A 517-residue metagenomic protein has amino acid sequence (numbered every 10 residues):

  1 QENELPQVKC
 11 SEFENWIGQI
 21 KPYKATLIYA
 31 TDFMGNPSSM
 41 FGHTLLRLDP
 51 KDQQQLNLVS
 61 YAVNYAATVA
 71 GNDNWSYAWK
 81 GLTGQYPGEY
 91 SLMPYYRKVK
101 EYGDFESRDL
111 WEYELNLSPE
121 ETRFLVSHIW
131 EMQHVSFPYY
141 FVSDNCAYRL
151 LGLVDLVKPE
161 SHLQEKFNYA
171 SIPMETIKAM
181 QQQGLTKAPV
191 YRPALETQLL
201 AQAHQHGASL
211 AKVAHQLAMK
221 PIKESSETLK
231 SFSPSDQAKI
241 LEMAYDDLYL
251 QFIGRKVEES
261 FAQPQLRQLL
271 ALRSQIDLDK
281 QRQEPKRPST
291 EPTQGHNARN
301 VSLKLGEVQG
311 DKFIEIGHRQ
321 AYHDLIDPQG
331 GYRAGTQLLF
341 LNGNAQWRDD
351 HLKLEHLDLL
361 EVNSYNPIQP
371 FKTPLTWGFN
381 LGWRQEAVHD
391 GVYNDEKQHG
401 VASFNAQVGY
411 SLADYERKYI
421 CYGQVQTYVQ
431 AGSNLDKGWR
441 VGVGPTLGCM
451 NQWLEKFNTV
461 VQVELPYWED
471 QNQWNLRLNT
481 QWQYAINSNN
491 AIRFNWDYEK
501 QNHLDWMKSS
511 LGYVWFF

Functional and structural regions predicted by a protein language model:
Q1-W79, T228-N366, W383, Q407 (+1 more regions): N-terminal accessory segments that precede or flank the first globular/catalytic domain
Y95-S171, T427-G432, K456-N458, Q501: Active-site nucleophile-His-acid catalytic modules used for acyl/amide transfer and hydrolysis across diverse enzymes
R299-V301, I316, L339-L341, T373-L381 (+6 more regions): Transmembrane beta-strands of outer-membrane beta-barrel proteins
L305-E307, Q320-Y322, E361-N363, V408-D414 (+5 more regions): Residue-level signature of outer-membrane beta-barrel architecture
L305-I314, A345-E355, Q385-H399, A431-G442 (+3 more regions): Solvent-exposed loop/turn segments connecting transmembrane beta-strands in outer-membrane beta-barrel proteins
I316, L357-L359, F404-V408, P445-L447 (+2 more regions): Membrane-embedded beta-strands of outer-membrane beta-barrel proteins, especially the hydrophobic/small aromatic
H318, D505-F517: Outer-membrane beta-barrel "beta-signal"
L325-G331, S364-K372, S411-C421, N451-V461 (+1 more regions): Repeated loop/turn-to-beta-strand initiation elements of outer-membrane beta-barrel proteins
